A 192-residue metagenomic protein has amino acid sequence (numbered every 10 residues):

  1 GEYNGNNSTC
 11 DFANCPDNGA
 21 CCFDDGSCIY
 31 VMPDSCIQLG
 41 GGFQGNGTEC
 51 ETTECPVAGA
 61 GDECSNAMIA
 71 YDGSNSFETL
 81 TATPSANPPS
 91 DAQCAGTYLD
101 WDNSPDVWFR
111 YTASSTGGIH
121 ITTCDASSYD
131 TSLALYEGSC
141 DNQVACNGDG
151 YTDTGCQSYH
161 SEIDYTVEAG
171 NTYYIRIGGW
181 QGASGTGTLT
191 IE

Functional and structural regions predicted by a protein language model:
G1-E63, A67-I69, S76-T79: Extracellular/cell-surface secretome signature
G59-E192: Acidic, Ser/Thr/Pro-rich low-complexity intrinsically disordered segments
